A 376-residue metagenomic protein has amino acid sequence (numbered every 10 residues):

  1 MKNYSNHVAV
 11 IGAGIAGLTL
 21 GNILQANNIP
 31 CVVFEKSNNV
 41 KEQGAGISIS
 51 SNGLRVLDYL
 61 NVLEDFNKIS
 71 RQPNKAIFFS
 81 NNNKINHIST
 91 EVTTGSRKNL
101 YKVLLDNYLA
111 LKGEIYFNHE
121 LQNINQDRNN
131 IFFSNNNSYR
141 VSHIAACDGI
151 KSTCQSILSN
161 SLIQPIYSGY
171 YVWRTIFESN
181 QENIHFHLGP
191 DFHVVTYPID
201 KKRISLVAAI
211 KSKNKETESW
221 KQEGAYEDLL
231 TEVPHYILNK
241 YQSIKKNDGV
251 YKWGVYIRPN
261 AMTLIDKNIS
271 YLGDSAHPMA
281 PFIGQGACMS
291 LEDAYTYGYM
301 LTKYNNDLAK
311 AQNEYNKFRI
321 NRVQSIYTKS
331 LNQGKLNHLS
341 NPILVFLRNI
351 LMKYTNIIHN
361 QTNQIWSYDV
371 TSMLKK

Functional and structural regions predicted by a protein language model:
M1-A9, N81, I85, I283-G284 (+1 more regions): C-terminal helical "tail/cap" subdomain of flavin- and related membrane-associated enzymes
K2-V8, I23, S50-I176, K213-E216 (+2 more regions): Conserved N-terminal helical subregion
A9, V32, E114, S205-V207: A structural signal for isolated positions on well-ordered beta-strands in alpha/beta enzyme cores
A13-A26, F34, A145-A146, G249-L336: Conserved mid-domain beta->alpha element of the FAD-binding
A16, N39, K151: Conserved Rossmann-like nucleotide-cofactor binding loop
Q25-A45: Glycine-rich FAD pyrophosphate-binding loop
N86-L105, I176-K252: Conserved FAD/dinucleotide-binding core of flavoprotein oxidoreductases
S152, V172, F192-V195, A276-H277: Histidine-centered metal-chelating micro-motifs
